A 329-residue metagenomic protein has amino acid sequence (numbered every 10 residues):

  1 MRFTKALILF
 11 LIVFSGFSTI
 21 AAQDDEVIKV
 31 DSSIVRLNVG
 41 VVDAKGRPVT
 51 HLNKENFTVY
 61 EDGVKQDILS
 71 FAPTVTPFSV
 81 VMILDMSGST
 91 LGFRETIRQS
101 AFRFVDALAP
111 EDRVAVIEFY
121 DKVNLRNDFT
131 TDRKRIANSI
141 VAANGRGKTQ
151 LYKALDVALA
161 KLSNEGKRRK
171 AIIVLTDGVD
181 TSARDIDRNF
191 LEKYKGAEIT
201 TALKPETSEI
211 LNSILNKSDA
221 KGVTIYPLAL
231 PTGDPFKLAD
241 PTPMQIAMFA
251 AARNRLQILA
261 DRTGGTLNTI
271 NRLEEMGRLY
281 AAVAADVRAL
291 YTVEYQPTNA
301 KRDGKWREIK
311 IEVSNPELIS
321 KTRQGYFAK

Functional and structural regions predicted by a protein language model:
M1-F3: N-terminal secretory signal peptides that target proteins for export/translocation
K5, I20-A21: Residue-level detector of intrinsically disordered, flexible termini and proteolytic processing junctions
A6-G16: Bacterial N-terminal signal peptides
A21-K329: Scaffold/interface architecture of coatomer-like assemblies
